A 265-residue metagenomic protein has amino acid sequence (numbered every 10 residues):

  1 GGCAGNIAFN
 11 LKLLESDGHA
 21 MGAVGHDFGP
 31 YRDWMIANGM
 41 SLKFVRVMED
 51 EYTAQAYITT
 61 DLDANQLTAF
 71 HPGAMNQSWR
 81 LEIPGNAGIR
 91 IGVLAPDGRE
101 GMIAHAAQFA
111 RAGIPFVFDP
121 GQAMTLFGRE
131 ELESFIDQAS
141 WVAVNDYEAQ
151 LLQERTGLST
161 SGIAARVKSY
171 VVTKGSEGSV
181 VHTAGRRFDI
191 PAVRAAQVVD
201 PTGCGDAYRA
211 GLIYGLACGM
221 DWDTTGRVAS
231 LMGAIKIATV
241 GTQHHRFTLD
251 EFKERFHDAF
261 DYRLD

Functional and structural regions predicted by a protein language model:
G1-Q55, E254-F260: Substrate-binding N-lobe of the ribokinase-like
L11, G92, W141, N145: Residue-level signal for inorganic ion chemistry
K12, A110, A217: Gly/Ala-rich phosphate-binding loop of Rossmann-like dinucleotide-binding domains, activating on the conserved
V24-D27, A74-M75, P96-G101, G121-T125: Short beta->alpha connector loops
K43-M48, A56-P96, E100: Conserved phosphate-binding/catalytic loop of the ribokinase/pfkB sugar-kinase fold
I103-A104, A110-V117, G121-P191: Conserved phosphate/ATP/ADP-binding segment of small-molecule kinases
G157-D265: Conserved phosphate-binding/catalytic region of the ribokinase-like
